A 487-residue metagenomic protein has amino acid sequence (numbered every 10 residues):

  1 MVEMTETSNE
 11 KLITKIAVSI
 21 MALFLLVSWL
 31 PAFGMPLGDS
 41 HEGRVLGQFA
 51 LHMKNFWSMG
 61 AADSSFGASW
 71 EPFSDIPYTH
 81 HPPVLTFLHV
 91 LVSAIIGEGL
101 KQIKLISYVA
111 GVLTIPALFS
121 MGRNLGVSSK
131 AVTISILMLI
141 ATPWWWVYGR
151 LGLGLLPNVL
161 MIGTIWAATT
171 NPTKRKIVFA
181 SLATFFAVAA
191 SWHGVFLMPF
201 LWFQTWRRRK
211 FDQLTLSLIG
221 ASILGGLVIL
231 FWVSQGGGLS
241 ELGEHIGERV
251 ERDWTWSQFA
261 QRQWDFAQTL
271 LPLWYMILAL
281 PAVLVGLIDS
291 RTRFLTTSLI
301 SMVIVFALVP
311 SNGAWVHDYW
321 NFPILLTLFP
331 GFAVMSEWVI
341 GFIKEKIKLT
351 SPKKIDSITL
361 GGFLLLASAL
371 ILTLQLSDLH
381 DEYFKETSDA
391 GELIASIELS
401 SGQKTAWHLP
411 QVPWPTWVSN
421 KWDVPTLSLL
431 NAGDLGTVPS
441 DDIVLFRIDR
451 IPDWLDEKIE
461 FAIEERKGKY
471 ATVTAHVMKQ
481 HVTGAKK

Functional and structural regions predicted by a protein language model:
V18, K130, V178, L182 (+3 more regions): Signature aromatic-anchored transmembrane alpha helix within multi-pass, membrane-resident enzymes that catalyze glycan
L30-G34, L46-I76, V84: Extracytosolic helix-loop segments that constitute the early lumenal/periplasmic catalytic or substrate-binding loops
Q102-G126, G163: Transmembrane-helix motifs of polytopic, lipid-linked glycan transferases
L113-P116, W202-W206, L271-T296: Hydrophobic, aromatic-rich transmembrane alpha-helices and their immediate juxtamembrane boundary segments
S135-I136, W166-A167, K176-W192, M198-L201: Membrane-interface alpha helices of multi-pass inner-membrane proteins
W144-L156: Short acidic/glycine- and proline-prone juxtamembrane loop motifs at membrane-interface regions of multi-pass membrane
L214-S257, Y275-P281: Membrane-lumen/periplasm interface segments of specific transmembrane helices in polyprenyl phosphate-linked
H380-F384, S396-G433, D442-I448: Short periplasmic/luminal acceptor-recognition loop of GT-C membrane glycosyltransferases, typified by
